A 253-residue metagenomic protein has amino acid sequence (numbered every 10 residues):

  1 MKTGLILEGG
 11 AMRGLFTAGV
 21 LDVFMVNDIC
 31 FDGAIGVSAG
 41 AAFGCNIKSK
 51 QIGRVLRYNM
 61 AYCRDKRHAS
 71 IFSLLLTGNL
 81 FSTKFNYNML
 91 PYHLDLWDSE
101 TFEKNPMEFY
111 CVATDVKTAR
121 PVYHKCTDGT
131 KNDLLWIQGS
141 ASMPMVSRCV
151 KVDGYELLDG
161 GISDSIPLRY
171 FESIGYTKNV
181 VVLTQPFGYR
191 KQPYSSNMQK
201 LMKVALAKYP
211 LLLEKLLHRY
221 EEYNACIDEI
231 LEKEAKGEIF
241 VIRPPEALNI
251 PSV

Functional and structural regions predicted by a protein language model:
M1-V37, C45-V253: Patatin-like phospholipase
